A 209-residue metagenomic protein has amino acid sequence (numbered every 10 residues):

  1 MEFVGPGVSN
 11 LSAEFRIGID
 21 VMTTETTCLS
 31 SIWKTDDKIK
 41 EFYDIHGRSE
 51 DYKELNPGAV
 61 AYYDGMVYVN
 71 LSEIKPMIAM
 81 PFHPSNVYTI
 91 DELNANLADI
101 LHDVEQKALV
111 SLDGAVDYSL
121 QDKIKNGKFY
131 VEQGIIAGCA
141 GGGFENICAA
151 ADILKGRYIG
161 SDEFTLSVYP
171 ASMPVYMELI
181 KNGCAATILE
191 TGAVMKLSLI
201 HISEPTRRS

Functional and structural regions predicted by a protein language model:
M1-F3, F164-S167: Hydrophobic beta-strand segments of well-ordered beta-sheets in folded domains
M1-R16, E25-T26, W33: Active-site cavity-forming subdomains of large catalytic enzyme subunits
G7-E14, G138-G141, Y176-L179, R207: Alpha-helix capping and helix-loop boundary segments enriched in small/acidic/polar residues
F15, I19, G143-N146: Catalytic-loop motifs flanking and including active-site residues across diverse enzymes
R16, R48, R157, R207-R208: Arginine residue identity/basic-tract feature
T24-D162, V168-L197: Accessory "access/gating" subregions that flank catalytic or transport cores
I200-S209: Single conserved hydrophobic/aromatic residue that forms the stacking wall/gate of nucleotide- or nucleobase-binding
